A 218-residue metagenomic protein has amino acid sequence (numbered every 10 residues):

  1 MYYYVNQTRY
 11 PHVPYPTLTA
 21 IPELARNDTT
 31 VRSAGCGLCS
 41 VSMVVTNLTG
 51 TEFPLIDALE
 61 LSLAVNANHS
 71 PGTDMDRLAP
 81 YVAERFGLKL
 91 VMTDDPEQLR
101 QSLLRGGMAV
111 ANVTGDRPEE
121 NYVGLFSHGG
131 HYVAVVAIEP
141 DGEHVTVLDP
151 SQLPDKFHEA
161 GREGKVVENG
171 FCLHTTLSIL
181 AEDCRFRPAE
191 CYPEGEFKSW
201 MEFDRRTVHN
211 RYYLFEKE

Functional and structural regions predicted by a protein language model:
M1-H69, V123: Active-site-adjacent structural segments surrounding the nucleophilic cysteine of cysteine proteases and isopeptidases
Y2, E23, N27-T29, M43 (+7 more regions): Mature, Sec-exported extracytoplasmic domains of Gram-positive
T17, N66, F126-S127, I138-E218: Noncatalytic regulatory segments and standalone regulatory/sensor domains
R32, G37-V41, D74-A79, D95 (+1 more regions): Stable alpha-helical elements in mature extracytoplasmic
T49, R85-G87, G106: Glycine-centered loop/turn motif at secondary-structure junctions
N66-D94: Mid-length scaffold segments of soluble, non-membrane domains
M92-H158: Active-site-adjacent substructure of cysteine-protease-like catalytic cores
